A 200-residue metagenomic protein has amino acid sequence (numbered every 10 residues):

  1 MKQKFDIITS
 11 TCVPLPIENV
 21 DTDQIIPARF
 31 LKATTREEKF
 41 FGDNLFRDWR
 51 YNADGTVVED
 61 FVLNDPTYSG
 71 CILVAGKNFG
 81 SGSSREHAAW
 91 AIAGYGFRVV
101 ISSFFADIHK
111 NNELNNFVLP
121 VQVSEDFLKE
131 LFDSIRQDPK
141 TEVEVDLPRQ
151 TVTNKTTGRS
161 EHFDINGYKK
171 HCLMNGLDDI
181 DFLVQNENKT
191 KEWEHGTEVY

Functional and structural regions predicted by a protein language model:
M1-Y200: Cytosolic catalytic domains that perform sulfur/thiol-centered chemistry
